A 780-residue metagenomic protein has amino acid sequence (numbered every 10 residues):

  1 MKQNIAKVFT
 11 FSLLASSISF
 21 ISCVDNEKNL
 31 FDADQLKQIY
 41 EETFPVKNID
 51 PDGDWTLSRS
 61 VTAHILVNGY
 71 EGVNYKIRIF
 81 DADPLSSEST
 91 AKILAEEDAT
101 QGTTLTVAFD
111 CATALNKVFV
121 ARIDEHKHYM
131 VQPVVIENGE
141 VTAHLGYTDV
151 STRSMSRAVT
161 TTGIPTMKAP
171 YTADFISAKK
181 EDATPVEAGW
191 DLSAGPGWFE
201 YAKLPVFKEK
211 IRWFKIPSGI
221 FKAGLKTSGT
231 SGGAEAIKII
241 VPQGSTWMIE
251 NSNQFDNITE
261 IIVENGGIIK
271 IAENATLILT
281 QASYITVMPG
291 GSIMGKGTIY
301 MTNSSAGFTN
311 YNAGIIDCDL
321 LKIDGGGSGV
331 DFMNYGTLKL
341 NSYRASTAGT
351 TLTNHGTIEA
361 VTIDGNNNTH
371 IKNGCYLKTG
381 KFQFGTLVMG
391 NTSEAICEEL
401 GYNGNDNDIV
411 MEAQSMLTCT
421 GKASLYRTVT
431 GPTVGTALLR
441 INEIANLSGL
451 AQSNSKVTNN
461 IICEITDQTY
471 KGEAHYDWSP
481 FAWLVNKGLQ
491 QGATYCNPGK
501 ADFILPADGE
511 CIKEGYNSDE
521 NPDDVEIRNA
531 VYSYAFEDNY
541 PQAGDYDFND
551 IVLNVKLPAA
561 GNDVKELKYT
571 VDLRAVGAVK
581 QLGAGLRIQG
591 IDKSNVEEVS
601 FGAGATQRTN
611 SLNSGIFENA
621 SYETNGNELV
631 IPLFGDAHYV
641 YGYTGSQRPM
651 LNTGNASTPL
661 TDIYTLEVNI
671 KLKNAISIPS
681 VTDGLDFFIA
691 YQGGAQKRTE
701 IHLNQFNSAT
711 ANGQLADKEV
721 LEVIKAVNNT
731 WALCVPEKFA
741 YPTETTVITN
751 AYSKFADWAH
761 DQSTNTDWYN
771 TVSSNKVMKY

Functional and structural regions predicted by a protein language model:
M1-T10: Bacterial N-terminal signal peptides that target proteins for export
S19-S22: C-terminal motif of bacterial Sec signal peptides marking the signal peptidase cleavage site
V24-Y201, Q490-Q542: Acidic/polar, low-complexity intrinsically disordered N-terminal segments immediately downstream of a Sec signal
A63, V555, E566-A575: Short, well-ordered beta-strand segments enriched in hydrophobic/aromatic residues
G72-S87, A578-S621, D683-A695: Extended low-complexity, serine/threonine- and proline-enriched intrinsically disordered segments
G163-G499: Extracellular beta-strand-rich, repetitive "passenger/adhesive" scaffolds that bind or process carbohydrates
L557-G561, L573-V579, G590-D592: Beta-strand elements of well-folded, non-transmembrane domains
S621-Y780: A eukaryote-biased signal for long
